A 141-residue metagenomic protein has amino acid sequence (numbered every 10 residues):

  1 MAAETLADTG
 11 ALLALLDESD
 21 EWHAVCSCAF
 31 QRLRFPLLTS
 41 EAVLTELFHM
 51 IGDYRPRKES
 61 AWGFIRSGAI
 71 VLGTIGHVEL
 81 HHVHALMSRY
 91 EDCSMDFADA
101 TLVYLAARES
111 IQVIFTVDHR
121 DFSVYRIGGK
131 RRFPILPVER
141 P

Functional and structural regions predicted by a protein language model:
M1-D20: Metal-dependent nucleic-acid phosphoesterase active-site entry motif
A2-T5, A24-S94, Y104, R108-Q112 (+1 more regions): PIN-domain endoribonuclease scaffold, especially VapC-family toxins
D8, D96, D118: Conserved acidic catalytic centers in enzymes
T9, E41, D99-A100: Conserved glycosyltransferase catalytic-site signature
L16, D118, R126: Short, flexible helix/strand-to-coil boundary loops that buttress conserved ligand/catalytic motifs in alpha/beta
I114-T116: Short conserved catalytic/interaction loops centered on acidic-Pro-aromatic/His motifs
